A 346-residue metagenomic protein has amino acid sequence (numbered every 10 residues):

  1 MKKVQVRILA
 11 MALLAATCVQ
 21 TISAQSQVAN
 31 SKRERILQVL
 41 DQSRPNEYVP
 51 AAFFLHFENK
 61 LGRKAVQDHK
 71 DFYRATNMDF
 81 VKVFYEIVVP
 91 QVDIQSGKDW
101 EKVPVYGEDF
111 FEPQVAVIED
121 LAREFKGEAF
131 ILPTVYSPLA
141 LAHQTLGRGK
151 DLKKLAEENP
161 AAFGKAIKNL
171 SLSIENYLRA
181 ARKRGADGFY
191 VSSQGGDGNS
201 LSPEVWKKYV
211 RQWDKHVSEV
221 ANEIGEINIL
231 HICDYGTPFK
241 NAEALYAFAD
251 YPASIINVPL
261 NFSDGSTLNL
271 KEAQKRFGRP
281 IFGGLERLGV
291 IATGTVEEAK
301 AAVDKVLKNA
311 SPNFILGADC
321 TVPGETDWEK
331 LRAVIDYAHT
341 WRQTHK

Functional and structural regions predicted by a protein language model:
M1-A10: Bacterial N-terminal signal peptides that target proteins for export
R7-I8, A65, F125: Residues at the start of alpha-helices and the adjacent loop-to-helix junctions
A10-A15, K308: Compositionally biased amphipathic helical and low-complexity segments enriched in hydrophobic
A15-S23: C-terminal segment of classical bacterial N-terminal signal peptides
S26-H56, D79, V83, Y106 (+1 more regions): Active-site loop segments of alpha/beta catalytic cores
Q38-P104: N-terminal capping/small domains of soluble enzymes
